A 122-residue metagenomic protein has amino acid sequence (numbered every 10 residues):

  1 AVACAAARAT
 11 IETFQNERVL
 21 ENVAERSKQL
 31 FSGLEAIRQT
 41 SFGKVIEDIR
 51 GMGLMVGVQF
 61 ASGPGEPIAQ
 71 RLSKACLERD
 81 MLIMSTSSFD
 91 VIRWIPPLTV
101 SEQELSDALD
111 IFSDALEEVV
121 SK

Functional and structural regions predicted by a protein language model:
A1-K122: Conserved N-terminal phosphate-binding loop of PLP-dependent enzymes in the Aspartate aminotransferase
